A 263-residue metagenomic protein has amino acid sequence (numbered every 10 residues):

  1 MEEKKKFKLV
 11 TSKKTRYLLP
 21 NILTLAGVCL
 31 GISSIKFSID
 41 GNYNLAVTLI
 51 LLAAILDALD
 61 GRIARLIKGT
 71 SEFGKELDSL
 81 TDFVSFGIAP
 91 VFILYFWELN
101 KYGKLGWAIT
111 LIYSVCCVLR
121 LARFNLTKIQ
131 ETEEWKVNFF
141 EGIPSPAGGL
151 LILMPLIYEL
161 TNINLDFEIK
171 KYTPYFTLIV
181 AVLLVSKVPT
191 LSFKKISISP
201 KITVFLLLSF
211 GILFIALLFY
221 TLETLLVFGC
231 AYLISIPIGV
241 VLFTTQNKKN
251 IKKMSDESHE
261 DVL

Functional and structural regions predicted by a protein language model:
M1-A58, I63, G239, D261-L263: Topogenic membrane-insertion module of multi-pass membrane proteins
M1-K8, V137-L263: C-terminal membrane-associated helical module and adjoining short loops/tails
T15, L19-L25, L66-F124, M154-I157: Multi-pass membrane catalytic core of lipid/isoprenoid biosynthesis enzymes
C29-S33, I88-V91, L207-I215: Hydrophobic, membrane-inserted alpha-helices
I32-I35, L52, P90, V115-V118 (+2 more regions): Alpha-helical transmembrane segments of polytopic integral membrane proteins, especially the permease/helical cores
S33-L49, V84, I88-L111, M154-Y172 (+1 more regions): Helix-coil boundary and interhelical linker segments in multi-pass alpha-helical membrane proteins
R62-S71, V118-E133, V185-F193, T244: C-terminal ends of transmembrane helices
L111-G148: Hydrophobic, well-structured mid-protein blocks that either form specific transmembrane helices
